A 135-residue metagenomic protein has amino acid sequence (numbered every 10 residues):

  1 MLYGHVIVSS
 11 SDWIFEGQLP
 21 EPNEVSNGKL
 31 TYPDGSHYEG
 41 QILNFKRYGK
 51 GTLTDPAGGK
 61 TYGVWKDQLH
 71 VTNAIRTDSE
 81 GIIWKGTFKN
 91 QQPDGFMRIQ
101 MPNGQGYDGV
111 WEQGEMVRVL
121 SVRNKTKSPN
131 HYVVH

Functional and structural regions predicted by a protein language model:
M1-H135: Glycine/tyrosine- and acidic-biased, solvent-exposed loop/turn segments at the edges of beta-strands
